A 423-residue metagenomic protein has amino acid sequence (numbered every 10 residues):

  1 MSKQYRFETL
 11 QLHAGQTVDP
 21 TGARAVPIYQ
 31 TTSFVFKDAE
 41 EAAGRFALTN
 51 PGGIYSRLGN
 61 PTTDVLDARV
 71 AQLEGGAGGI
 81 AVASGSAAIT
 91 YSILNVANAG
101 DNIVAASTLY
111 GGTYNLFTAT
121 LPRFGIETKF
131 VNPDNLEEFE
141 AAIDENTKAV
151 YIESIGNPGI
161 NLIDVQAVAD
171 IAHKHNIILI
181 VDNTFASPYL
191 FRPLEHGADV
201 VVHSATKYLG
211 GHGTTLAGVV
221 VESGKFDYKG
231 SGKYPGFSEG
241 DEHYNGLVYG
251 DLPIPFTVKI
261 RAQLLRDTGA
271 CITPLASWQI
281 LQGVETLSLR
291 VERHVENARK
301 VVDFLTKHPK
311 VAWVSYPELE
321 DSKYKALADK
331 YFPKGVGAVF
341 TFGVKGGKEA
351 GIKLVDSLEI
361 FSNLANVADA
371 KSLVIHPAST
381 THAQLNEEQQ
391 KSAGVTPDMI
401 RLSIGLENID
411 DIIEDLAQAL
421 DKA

Functional and structural regions predicted by a protein language model:
S2, Q11-T17, I80-K307: Conserved PLP-enzyme active-site core in the AAT-like
S2-N60, A68-R69: N-terminal "arm"/small-domain region of PLP-dependent enzymes with the aminotransferase-like
D38-A87, G112-T120: Conserved N-terminal alpha-helix of the aminotransferase class I/II PLP-enzyme fold
P51, A77, L216, A276 (+4 more regions): Short amphipathic alpha-helical segments
T118, E145, R290, D356-S357 (+1 more regions): PLP-dependent enzyme catalytic core of the Aspartate aminotransferase-like
V221, T341-G343, S403-G405: Short hydrophobic/aromatic beta-strand micro-patches that form the beta-sheet surface supporting nucleotide- or nucleic
T268-C271, S277, Q282, T286 (+4 more regions): Conserved small-domain helix->loop->beta segment predominantly found in fold-type I
